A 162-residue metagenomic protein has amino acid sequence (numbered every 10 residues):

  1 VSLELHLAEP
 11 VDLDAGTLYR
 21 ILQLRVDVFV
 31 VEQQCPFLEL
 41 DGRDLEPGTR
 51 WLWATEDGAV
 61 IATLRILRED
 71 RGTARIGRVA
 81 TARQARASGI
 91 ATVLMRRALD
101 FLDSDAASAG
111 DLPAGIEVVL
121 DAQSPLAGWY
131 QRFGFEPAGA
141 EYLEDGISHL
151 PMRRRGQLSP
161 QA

Functional and structural regions predicted by a protein language model:
V1-D44, W51-A59: Short amphipathic alpha-helix that is part of the acyltransferase structural core
P36-L38, T49-W53, T63, R78 (+2 more regions): Short hydrophobic/aromatic beta-strand element in the GNAT-like acyltransferase core that lines or flanks the acyl-donor
L45, D57-A59, E69-G72, D145 (+1 more regions): Short strand-connecting beta-turns/loops that link adjacent beta-strands
W53, A59-R68, G72-A80: Conserved beta-strand in the GNAT
R68-G77, R86-A87, A114, D145: A conserved beta-turn-beta hairpin within the catalytic core of GNAT-like acetyltransferases that forms part
T81, A87-D100: Conserved acetyl-CoA-binding loop-helix of GNAT-fold acetyltransferases
M95, L102-Q123: Conserved GNAT acetyl-CoA-binding A-motif
V119-D121, Q131, E136-P151: Conserved catalytic-core motifs of GNAT/GCN5-like acyltransferases
